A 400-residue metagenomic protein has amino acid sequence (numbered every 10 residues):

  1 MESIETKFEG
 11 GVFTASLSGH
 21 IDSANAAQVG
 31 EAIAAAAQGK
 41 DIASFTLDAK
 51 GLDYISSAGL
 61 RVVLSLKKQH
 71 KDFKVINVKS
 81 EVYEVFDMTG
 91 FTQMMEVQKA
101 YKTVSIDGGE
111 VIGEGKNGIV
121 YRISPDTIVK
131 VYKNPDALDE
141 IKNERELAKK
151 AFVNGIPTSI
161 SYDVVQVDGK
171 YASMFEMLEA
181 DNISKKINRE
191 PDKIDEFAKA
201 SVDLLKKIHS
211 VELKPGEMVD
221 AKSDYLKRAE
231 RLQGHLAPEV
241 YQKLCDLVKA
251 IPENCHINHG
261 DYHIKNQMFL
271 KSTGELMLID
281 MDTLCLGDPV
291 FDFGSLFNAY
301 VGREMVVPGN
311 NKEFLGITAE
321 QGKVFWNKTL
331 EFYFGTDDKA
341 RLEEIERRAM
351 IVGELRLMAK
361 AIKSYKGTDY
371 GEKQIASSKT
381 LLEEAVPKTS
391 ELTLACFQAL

Functional and structural regions predicted by a protein language model:
M1-S16: Short beta-strand/loop segment at the start of cytosolic alpha/beta domains
I21-M95: Amphipathic alpha-helical interaction surfaces in cytosolic regulatory modules
T103-V111: Conserved N-terminal boundary motif of the eukaryotic protein kinase catalytic domain
E110-G216: ATP-binding pocket architecture of kinase catalytic cores
S210-G260, I264-T273: An alpha-helical support segment within catalytic cores of ATP-dependent transferases
M277-D280: Pre-DFG segment of protein kinase catalytic domains
F293-D337, V352-T368: Active-site activation/catalytic loop segments of kinase-like enzymes and analogous catalytic loops in related
A340, L355-L400: ATP/Mg2+ or Mg2+-diphosphate-binding catalytic cores that bind nucleotide phosphates or diphosphates via glycine-rich
